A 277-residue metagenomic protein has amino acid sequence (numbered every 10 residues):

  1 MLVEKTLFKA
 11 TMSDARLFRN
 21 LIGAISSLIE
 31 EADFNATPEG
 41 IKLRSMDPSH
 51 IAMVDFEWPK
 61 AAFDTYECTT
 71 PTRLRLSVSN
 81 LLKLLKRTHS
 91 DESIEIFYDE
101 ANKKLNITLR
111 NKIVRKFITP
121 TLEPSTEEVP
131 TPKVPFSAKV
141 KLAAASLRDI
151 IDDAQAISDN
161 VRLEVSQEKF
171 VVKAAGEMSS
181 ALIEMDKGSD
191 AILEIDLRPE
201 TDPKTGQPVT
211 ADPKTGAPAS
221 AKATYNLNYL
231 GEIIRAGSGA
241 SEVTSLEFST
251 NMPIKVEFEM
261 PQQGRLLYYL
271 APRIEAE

Functional and structural regions predicted by a protein language model:
M1-S26, E31-A156, R162-E277: DNA polymerase sliding clamps and clamp-related checkpoint/processivity subunits
